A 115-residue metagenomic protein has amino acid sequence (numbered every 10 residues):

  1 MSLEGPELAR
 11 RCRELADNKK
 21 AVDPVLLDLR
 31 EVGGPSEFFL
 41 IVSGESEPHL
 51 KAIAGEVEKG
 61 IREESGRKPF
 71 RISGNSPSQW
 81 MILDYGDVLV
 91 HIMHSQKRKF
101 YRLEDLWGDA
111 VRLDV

Functional and structural regions predicted by a protein language model:
M1-P35, E47-M81, S95-K97, L103-V115: Polybasic/polar functional segments that serve as interface/processing modules
E37-F39: Catalytic metal-binding acidic patch
I41-S43: Short hydrophobic/aromatic beta-strand micro-patches that form the beta-sheet surface supporting nucleotide- or nucleic
L83-Y85: Active-site beta-strand termini and strand-to-loop segments that position acidic
